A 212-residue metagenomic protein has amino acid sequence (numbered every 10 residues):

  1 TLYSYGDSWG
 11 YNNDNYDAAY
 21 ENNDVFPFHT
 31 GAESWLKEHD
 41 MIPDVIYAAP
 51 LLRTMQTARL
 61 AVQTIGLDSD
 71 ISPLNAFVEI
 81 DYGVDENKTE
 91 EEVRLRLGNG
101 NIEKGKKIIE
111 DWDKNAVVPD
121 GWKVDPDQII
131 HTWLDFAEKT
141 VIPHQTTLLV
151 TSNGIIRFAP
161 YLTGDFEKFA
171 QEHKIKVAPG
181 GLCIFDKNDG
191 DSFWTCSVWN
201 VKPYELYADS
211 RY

Functional and structural regions predicted by a protein language model:
T1, N153-G154, K202: Active-site metal-binding loops of divalent metal-dependent hydrolases
T1-S69: Active-site-proximal alpha-helix that buttresses catalytic centers in soluble enzyme cores
Y3-Y5, W9-A19, Q63-D135, Y207 (+1 more regions): Phosphate-handling substructures
S8, L67, I80-L95, P143-T146 (+1 more regions): Acidic, low-complexity terminal tails and accessory targeting/binding regions of phosphate-metabolizing enzymes
H39-I42, K139-Q145: Glycine-rich phosphate-binding loop signature in dinucleotide/nucleotide-binding domains
Y47, S72-L74, S197: General small-molecule cofactor/ligand-binding pocket signal
L60, F158-L162: Active-site signature of alpha/beta-hydrolase-fold catalytic machinery across serine- and Asp/Cys-nucleophile hydrolases
I142-G154: Generic beta-sheet signal
